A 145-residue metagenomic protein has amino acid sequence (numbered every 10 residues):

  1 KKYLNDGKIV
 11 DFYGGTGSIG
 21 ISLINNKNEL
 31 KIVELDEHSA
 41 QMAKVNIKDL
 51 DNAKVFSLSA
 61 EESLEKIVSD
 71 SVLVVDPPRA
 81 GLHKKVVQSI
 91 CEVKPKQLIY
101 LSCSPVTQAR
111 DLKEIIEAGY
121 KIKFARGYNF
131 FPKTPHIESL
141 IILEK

Functional and structural regions predicted by a protein language model:
K1-K145: Rossmann-like S-adenosyl-L-methionine
